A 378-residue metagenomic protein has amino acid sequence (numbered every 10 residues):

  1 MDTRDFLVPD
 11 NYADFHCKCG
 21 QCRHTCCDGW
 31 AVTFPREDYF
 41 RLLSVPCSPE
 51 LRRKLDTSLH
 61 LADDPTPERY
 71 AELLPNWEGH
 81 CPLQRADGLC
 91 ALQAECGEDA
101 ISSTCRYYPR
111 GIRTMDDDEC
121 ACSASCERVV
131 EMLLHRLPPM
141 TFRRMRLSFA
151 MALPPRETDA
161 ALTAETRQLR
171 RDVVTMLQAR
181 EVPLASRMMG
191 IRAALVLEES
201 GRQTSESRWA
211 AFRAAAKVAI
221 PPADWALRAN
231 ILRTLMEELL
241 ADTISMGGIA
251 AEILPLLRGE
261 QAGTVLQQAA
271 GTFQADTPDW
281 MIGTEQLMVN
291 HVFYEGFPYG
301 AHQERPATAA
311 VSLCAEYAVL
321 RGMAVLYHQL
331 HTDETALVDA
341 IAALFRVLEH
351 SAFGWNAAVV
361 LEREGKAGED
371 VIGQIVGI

Functional and structural regions predicted by a protein language model:
M1-H24, D116-D118, E127-V130, L134-R136 (+3 more regions): Long, low-complexity, compositionally biased intrinsically disordered regions
D2-C22, L59-S102, D118: Immediate flanking context of iron-sulfur cluster ligation sites
A13-R69: Polybasic, low-complexity association/targeting segments
C19, R23, T166, R170 (+1 more regions): Short runs of predominantly hydrophobic/aromatic residues within well-ordered alpha helices that form helix-helix
G20, T25, G29-W30, Q84 (+3 more regions): General secretory precursor processing signal
G88, E95-G190: Internal, well-ordered alpha/beta segment that forms a basic, Gly-enriched binding/recognition surface
E181-I378: Hydrophobic, aromatic-lined core segments that form the binding pocket/scaffold for planar heteroaromatic ligands
